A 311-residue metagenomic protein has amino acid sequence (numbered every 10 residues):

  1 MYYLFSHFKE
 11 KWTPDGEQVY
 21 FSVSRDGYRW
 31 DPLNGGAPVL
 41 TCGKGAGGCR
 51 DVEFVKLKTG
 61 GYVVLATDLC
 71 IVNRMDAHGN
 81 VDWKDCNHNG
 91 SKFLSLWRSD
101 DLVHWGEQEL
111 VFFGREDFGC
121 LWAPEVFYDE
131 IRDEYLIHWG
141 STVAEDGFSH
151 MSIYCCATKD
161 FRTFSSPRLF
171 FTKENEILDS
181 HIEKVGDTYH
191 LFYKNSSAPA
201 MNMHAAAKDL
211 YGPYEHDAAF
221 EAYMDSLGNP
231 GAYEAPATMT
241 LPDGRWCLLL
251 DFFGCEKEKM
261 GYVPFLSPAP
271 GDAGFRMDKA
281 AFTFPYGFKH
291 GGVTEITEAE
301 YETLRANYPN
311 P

Functional and structural regions predicted by a protein language model:
M1-P311: Carbohydrate-active catalytic/glycan-binding domains of CAZyme proteins, especially the secreted or lumenal ectodomains
